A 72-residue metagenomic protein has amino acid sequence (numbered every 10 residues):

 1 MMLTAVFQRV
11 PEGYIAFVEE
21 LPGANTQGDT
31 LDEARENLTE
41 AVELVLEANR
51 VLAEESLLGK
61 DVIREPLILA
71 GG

Functional and structural regions predicted by a protein language model:
M1-M2, E36-G72: Short, charged, surface-exposed hinge/linker loops at domain edges that act as mobile lids or interdomain connectors
V6-E19: Short aromatic-glycine-(Arg/Gly/Cys) micro-motifs in beta-strand/loop hairpins
F17-E20, A53-E55: Generic hydrophobic, helix-prone segments enriched in Leu/Val/Ile
P22-L31: A short, exposed loop/beta-hairpin motif centered on an aromatic-Gly-Thr core
